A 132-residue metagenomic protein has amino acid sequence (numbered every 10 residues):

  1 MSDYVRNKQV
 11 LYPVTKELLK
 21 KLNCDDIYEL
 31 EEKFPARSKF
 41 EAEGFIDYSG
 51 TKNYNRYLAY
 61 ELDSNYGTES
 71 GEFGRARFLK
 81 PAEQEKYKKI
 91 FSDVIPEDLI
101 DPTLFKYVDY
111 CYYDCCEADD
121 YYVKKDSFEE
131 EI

Functional and structural regions predicted by a protein language model:
M1-K39, D109-D114, E131-I132: Short, extreme N-terminal segment that most often corresponds to the first beta-strand
S2-K20, K39-F78: Short glycine-rich, basic-tinged beta-strand/loop micro-motifs
A36-F40, F45, L99-I100, L104-F105: Short glycine-aromatic motifs
K52-I132: Charged interaction segments
